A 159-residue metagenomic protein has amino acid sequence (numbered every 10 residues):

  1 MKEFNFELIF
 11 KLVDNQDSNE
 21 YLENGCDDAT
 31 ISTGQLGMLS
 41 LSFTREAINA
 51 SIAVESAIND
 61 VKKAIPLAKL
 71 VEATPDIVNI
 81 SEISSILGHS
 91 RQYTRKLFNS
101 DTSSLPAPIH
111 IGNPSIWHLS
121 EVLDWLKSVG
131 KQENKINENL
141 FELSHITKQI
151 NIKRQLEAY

Functional and structural regions predicted by a protein language model:
M1-L12: Short glycine-/aliphatic-rich beta-strand segments at the starts of folded cytosolic domains
V13-E20, N49-V54: Short, conserved charged micro-motifs
Q16-M38: A short, structured beta-strand/loop element
T30-K63: Short, intrinsically disordered low-complexity segments
E46-A47, K62-V78: Short basic alpha-helical hairpin corresponding to helix-turn-helix/winged-helix-like nucleic-acid-binding
T74-L97: Polyanion-binding surface elements
H89-S115: Major-groove DNA-recognition helix of helix-turn-helix-type DNA-binding domains
V122-Y159: A short, Lys/Arg-enriched interface patch at domain edges and termini
